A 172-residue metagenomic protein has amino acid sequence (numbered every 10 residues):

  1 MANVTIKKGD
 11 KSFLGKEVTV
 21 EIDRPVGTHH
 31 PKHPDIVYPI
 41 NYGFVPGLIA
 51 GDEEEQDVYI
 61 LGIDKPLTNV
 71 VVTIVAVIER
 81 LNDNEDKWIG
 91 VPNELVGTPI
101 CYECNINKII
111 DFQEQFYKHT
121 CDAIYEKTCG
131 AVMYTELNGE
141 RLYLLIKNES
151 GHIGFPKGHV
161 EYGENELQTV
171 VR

Functional and structural regions predicted by a protein language model:
A2-D122: Hydrophobic N-terminal alpha-helices or hydrophobic patches in metabolic proteins across all domains of life
L14, A123-Y125, Y162, E166: Alpha-helix N-cap/loop-to-helix boundary motif
G27-H29, G151-H152, V160-E161: Short, catalytically relevant binding-site loops at active-site mouths
I40, E126, T169: Short, well-structured alpha-helical interface segments that form or flank functional binding sites
I49, K65, E136-N138, S150 (+1 more regions): Short, glycine/serine-rich, charged loops/turns that create anion-binding and catalytic segments at active sites
C121-P156: N-terminal strand-loop-strand
F155-R172: The catalytic Nudix box helix
